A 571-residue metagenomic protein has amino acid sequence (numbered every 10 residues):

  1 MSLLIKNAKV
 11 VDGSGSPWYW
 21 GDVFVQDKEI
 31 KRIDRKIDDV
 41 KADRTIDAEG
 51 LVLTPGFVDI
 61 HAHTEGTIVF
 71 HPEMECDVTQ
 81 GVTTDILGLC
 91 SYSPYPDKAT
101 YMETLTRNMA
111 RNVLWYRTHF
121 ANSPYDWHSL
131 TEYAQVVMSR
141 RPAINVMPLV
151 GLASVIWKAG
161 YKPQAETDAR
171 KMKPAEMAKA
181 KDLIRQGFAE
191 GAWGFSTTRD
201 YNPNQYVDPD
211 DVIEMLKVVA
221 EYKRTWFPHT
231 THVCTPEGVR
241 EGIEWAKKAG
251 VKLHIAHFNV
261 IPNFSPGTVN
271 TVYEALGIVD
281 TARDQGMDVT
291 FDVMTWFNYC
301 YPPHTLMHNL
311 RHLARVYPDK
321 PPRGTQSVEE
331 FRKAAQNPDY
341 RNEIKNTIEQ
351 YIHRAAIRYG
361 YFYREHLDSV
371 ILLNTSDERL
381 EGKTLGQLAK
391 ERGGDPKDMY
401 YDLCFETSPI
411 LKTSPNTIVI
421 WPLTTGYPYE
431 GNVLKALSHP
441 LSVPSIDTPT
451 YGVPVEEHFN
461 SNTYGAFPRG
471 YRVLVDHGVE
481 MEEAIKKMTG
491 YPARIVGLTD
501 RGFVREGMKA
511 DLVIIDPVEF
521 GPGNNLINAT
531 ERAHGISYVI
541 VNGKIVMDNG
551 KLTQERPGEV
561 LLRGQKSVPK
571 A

Functional and structural regions predicted by a protein language model:
M1-L3, V10-G56: Histidine-rich, glycine-flanked metal-binding segment
L3-I5, D39-G88, V541, Q565 (+1 more regions): Replace "His-x-His-based motif
A8, V23, K28, G50 (+12 more regions): Divalent metal-coordination and catalytic microenvironments
V10-D22, P415-Y427, V433, E480-I485 (+1 more regions): Acidic, glycine-enriched loop/beta-strand segments at the rims of small-molecule binding/catalytic pockets
G66-L149, M172-E190, I213-E221: Alpha-helical scaffold segments that flank or form the walls of functional sites
P94-Y95, T197-V207: Glycine-rich, proline-tolerant flexible connector loops at the mouths of alpha/beta enzymes
Y133-V137, P142-K162, T167-E176, A180-N202 (+3 more regions): Active-site neighborhoods of metal-dependent hydrolases
Y351-R354, L434-L441, D447-P449, F459-S461 (+2 more regions): C-terminal cap of metal-dependent C-N hydrolases
